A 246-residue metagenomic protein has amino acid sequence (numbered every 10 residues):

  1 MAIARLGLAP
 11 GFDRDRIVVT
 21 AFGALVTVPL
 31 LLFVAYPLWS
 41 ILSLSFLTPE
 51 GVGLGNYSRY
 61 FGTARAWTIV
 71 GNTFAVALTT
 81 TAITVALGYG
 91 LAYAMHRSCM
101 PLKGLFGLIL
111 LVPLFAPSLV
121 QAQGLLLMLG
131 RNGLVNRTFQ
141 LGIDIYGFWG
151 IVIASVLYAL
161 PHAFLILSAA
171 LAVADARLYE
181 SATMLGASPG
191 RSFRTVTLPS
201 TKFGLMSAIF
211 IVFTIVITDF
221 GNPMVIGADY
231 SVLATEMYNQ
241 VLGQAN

Functional and structural regions predicted by a protein language model:
M1-G7: Short, intrinsically disordered terminal tails adjacent to the first/last structured region
A9-D15, L54-R65, Y146, I217 (+1 more regions): Interhelical loop and adjacent transmembrane-helix boundary motif in polytopic membrane transport permeases
I17-E50, G62-A172, S200-G221: Membrane-water interface segments at the C-terminal ends of transmembrane alpha-helices in multi-pass inner-membrane
L47, G55, R59-G62, G107 (+3 more regions): Short amphipathic alpha-helical coupling elements at transmembrane boundaries
T63-A64, S98-L102, A172-R177, A187-G190 (+2 more regions): Juxtamembrane helix-boundary/capping and inter-helix hinge elements in multi-pass membrane proteins
P161, R191-S192: Helix-loop-helix "hairpin" substructures at the membrane interface of multi-pass membrane proteins
L185-G186, P199: Glycine/proline-centered hinge or cleavage motifs at structural transition points of membrane proteins
